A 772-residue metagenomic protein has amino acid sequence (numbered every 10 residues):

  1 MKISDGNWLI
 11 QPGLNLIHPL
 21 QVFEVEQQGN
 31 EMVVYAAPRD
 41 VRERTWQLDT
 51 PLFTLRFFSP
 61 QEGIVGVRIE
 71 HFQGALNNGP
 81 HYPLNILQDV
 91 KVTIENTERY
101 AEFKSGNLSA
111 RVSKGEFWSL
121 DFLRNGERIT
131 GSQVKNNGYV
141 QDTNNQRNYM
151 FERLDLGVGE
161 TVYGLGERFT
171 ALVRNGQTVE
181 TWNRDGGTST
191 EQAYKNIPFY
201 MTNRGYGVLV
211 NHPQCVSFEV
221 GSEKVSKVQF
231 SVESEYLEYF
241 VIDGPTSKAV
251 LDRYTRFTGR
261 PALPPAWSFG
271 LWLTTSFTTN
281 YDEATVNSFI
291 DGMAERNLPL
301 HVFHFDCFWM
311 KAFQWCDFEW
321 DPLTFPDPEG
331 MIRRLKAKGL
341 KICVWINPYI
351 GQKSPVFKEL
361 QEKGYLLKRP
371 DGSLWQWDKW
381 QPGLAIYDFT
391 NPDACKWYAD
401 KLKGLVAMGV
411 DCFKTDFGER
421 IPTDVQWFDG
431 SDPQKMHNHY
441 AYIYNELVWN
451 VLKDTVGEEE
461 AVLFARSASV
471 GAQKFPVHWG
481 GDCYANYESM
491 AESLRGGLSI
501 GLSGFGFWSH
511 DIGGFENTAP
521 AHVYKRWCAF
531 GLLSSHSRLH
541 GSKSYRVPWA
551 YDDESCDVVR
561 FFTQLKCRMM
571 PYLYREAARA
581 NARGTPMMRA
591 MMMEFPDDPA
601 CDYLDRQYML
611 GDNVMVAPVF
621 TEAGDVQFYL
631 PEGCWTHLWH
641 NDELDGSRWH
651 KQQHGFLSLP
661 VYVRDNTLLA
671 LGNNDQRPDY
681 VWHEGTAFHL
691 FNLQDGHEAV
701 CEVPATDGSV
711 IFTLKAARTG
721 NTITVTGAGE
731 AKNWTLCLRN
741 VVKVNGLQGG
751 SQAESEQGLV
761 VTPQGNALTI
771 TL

Functional and structural regions predicted by a protein language model:
K2-E43, D49-R99, V140: A low-complexity, Ser/Thr/Gly/Pro-enriched, surface-exposed linker/loop concept that marks segments flanking
K2-S4, N15, Q47, E70-F72 (+5 more regions): Catalytic and substrate-binding clefts that recognize carbohydrates or anionic sugar/phosphate headgroups
V34-A36, F57, I69, E102-N107 (+2 more regions): Short, well-ordered beta-strand segments enriched in hydrophobic/aromatic residues
I64-V65, S109, S119, P198-F199 (+20 more regions): Beta-sheet entry/capping signal
E70-F72, H81, P299-V559, E594-D598 (+1 more regions): Aromatic- and carboxylate-enriched substrate-binding clefts and catalytic-loop regions of carbohydrate-active enzymes
N77-T93, K368, L638-F656, G746-G765: Solvent-exposed beta-strand/loop surfaces of large extracellular or lumenal domains
W449-V462, A468-W479, E492-G496, I500-H510 (+2 more regions): Catalytic core of carbohydrate-active enzymes
Q764-L772: Surface-exposed interaction regions enriched in Ser/Thr/Asp/Glu that occur as long low-complexity tracts or repetitive
